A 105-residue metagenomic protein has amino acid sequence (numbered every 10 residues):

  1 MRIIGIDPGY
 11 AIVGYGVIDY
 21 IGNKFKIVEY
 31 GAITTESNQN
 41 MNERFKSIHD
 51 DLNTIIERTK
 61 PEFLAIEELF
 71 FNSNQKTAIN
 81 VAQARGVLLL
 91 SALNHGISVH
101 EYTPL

Functional and structural regions predicted by a protein language model:
M1-L105: Phosphate- and other anionic-substrate recognition elements at nucleic-acid/protein interfaces
